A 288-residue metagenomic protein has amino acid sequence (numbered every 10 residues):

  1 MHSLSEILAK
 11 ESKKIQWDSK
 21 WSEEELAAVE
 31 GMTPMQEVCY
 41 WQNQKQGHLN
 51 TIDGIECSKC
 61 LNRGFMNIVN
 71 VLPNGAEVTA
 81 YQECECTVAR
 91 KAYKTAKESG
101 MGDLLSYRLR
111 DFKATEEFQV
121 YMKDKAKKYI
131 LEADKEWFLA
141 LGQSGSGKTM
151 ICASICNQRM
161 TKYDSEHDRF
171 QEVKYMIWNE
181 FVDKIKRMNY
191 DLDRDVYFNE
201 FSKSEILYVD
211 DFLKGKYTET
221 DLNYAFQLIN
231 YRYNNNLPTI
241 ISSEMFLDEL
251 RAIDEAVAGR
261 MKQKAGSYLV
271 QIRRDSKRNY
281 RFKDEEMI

Functional and structural regions predicted by a protein language model:
M1-V120, Y280-I288: A short, basic N-terminal segment
D111-F138: Pre-Walker A (pre-P-loop) alpha-helix and adjacent loop at the N terminus of AAA/AAA+ ATPase modules, a conserved
E117-D124, M160-K203, K216-E219: Short glycine-rich substrate-engagement loop in P-loop NTPases that contacts/grips substrate
E132-A133, S165-D168, N199-S202, N230-N235 (+1 more regions): Conserved catalytic network of the ASCE P-loop NTPase/AAA+ motor domain
D134-A153: Walker A/P-loop nucleotide-binding motif
C156-N157, F181-M188, K214-I288: Replace "adjacent to P-loop NTPase cores in ATP/GTP-dependent enzymes" with "adjacent to NTP-binding cores
E172, K203-I206, N235-I241: Loop/turn-to-beta-strand initiation segments
D210-F212: Walker B catalytic acidic pair
